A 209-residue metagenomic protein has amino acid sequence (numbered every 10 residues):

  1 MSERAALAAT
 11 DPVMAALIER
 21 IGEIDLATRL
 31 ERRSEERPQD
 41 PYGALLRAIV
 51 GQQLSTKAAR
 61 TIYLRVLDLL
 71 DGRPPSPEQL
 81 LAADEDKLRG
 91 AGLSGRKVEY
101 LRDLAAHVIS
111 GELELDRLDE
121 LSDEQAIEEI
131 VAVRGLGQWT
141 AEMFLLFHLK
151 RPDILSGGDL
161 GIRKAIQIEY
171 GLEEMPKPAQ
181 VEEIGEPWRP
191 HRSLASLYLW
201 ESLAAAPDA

Functional and structural regions predicted by a protein language model:
M1-L121, Q125, E183-A209: N-terminal polyanion-binding entry modules of DNA glycosylases/AP lyases and select other DNA-binding proteins
V50, S122-I168, L194: Catalytic DNA-binding helix-loop module of base-excision-repair DNA glycosylases/AP lyases
L69, L104-G111, E129, V133 (+2 more regions): Mid-sequence acidic-hydrophobic segments that form the walls of catalytic/ligand-binding cavities or oligomerization
P75, G158-E186: C-terminal end-helix/capping segment
